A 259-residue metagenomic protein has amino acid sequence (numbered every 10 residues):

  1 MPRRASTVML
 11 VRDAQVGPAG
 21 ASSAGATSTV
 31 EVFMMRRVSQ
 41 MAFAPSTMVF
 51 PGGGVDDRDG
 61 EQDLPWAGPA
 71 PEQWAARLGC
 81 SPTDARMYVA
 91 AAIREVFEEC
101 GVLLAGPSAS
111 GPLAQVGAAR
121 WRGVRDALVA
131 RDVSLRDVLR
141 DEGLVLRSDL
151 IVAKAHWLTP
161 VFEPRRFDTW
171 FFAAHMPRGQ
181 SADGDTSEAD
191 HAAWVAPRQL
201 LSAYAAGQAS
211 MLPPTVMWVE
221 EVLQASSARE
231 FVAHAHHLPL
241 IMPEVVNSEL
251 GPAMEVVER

Functional and structural regions predicted by a protein language model:
M1-R259: N-terminal leader/linker segments that precede catalytic domains of diphosphate-processing enzymes
